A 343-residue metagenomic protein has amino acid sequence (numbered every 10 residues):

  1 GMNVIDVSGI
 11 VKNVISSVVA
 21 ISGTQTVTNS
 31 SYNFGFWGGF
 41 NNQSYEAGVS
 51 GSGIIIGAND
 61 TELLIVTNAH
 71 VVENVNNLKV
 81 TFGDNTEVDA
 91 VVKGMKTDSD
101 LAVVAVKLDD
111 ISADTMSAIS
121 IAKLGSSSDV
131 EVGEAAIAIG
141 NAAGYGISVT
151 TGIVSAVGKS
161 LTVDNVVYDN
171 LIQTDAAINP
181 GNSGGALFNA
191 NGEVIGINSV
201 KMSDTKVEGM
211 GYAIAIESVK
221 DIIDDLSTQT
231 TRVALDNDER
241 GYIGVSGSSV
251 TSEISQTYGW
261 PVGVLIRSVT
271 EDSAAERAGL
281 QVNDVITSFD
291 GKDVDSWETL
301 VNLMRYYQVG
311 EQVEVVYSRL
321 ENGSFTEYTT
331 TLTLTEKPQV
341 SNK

Functional and structural regions predicted by a protein language model:
G1-E253, R305-Q308, R319-E327, T333-N342: Serine-dependent protease modules
I65, A275-E298: Conserved PDZ fold ligand-binding element
D109, Q173-T174, G263-D272, E276 (+1 more regions): Acidic- and glycine-rich mobile interface elements
A113-I121, I266-T270, V294-W297: Short, structured beta-strand/loop micro-motifs enriched in basic residues and often containing a Trp
G184, T251-T257, T270-V285: PDZ/PDZ-like domain micro-motif
E311-V313: Exposed beta-strand face motif in extracellular beta-rich ectodomains
